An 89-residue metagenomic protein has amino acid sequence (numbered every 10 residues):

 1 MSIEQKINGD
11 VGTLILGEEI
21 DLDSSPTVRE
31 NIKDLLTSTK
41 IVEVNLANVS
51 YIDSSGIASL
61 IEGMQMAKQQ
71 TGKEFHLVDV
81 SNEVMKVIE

Functional and structural regions predicted by a protein language model:
M1-S2, M64: A composition-driven signal for long, intrinsically disordered, charge-rich low-complexity tracts
S2-E30, A47: STAS-typified acidic loop motif
L22-E89: Amphipathic alpha-helical interaction surfaces in cytosolic regulatory modules
